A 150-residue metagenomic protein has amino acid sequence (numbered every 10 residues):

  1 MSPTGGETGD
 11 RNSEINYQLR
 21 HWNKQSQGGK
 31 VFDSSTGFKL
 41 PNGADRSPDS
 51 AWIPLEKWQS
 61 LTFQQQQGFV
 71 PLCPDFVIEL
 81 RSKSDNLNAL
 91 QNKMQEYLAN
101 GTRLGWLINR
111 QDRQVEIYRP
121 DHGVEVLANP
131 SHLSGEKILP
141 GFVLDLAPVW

Functional and structural regions predicted by a protein language model:
M1-W150: Gly/Pro/Ser/Thr-rich low-complexity, intrinsically disordered segments predominantly at protein N-termini
